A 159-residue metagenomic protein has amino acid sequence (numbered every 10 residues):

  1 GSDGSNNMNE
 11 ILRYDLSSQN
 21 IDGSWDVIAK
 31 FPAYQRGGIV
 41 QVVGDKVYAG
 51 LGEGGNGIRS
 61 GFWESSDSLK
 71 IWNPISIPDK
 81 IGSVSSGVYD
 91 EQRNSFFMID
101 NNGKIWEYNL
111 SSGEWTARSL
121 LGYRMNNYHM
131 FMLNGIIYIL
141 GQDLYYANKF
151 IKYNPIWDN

Functional and structural regions predicted by a protein language model:
G1-N159: Kelch-like beta-propeller repeat domains
